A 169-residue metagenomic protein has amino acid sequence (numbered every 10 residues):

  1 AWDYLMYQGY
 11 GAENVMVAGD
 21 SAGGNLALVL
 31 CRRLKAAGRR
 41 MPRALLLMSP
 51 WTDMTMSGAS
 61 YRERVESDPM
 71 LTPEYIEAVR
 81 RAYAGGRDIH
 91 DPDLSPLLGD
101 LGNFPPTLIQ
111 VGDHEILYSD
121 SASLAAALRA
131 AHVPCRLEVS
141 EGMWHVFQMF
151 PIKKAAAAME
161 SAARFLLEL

Functional and structural regions predicted by a protein language model:
A1-L169: Alpha/beta-hydrolase superfamily serine-hydrolase fold, recognizing
